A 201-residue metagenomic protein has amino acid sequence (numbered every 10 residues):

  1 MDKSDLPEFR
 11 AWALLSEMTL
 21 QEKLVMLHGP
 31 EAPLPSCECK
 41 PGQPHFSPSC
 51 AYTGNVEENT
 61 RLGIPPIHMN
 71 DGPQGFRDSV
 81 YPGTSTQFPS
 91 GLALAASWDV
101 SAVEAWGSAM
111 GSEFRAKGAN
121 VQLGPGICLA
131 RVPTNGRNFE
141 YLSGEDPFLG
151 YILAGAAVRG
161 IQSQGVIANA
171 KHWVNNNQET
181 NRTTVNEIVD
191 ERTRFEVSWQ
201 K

Functional and structural regions predicted by a protein language model:
M1-K201: Glycoside hydrolase catalytic-domain context in secreted enzymes
